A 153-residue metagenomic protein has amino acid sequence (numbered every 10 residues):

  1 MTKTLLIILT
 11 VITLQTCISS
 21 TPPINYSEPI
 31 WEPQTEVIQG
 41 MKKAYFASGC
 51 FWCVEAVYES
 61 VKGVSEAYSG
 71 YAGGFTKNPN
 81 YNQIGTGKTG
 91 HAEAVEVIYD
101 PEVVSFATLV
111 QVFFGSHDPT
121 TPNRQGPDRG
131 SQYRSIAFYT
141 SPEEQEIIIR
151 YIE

Functional and structural regions predicted by a protein language model:
T4-T13: Sec-dependent N-terminal signal peptides
C17-E153: Flexible coil/turn and secondary-structure edge motifs
